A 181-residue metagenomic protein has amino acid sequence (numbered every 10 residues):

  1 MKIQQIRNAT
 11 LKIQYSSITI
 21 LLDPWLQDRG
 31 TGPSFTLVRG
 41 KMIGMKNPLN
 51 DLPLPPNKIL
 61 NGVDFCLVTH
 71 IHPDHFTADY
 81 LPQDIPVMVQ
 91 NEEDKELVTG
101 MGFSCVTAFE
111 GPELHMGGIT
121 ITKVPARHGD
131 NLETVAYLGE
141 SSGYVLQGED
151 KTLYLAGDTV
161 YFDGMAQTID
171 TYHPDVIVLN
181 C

Functional and structural regions predicted by a protein language model:
K2-Q5, T19-D23, T120-A126, T152-D158: Active-site-proximal beta-strand elements of phosphoester/diester hydrolases
I3-Q5, F65-V68, I85-N91, C105-T107: Short, hydrophobic beta-strand segments that form beta-sheet elements in well-ordered domains
I18-L67, A78-D79, N131, T159-T171: Pre-active-site segment of Zn-dependent metallo-hydrolases
I18-T19, Q83-P86, F103: A short helix->loop->beta-strand "cap" motif at the edges of active sites that frequently abuts
L22-D23, M45, G62-H72, M88-N91 (+2 more regions): Active-site neighborhood of phospho(di)ester-bond hydrolases with catalytic His/Asp-centered motifs
T77-D84, E93-D94: Metal-dependent catalytic neighborhoods of phosphoester/phosphodiester hydrolases
V89-K151: Metallo-beta-lactamase
G129-C181: Active-site-proximal loop/helix segments of hydrolase catalytic cores
